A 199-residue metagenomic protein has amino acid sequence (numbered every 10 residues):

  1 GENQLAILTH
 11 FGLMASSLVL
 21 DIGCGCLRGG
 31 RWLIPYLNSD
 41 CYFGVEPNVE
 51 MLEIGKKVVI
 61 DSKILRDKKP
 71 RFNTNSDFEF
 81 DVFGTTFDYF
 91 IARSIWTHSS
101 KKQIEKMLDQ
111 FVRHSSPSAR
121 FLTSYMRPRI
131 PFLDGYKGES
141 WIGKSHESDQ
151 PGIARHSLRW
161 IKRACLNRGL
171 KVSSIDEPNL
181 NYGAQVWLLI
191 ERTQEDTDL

Functional and structural regions predicted by a protein language model:
G1-F11, C26-V82, S99-K106, Q110 (+1 more regions): Class I (Rossmann-like) S-adenosyl-L-methionine-dependent methyltransferase catalytic domain, capturing the SAM-binding
S16-G25: Conserved class I S-adenosyl-L-methionine
L18, A119-R120: Short glycine-centered segments of the SAM/dcSAM-binding site in methyltransferase folds
D21, E46, D88: Acidic active-site catalytic centers that drive phospho-/nucleotidyl reactions and related ester hydrolyses
F80-F90: A short acidic, Gly/Pro-enriched loop at the edge of an enzyme's catalytic core that lines a small-molecule cofactor
Y89-K102: A short SAM/SAH-binding and catalytic strip from SAM-dependent methyltransferases
